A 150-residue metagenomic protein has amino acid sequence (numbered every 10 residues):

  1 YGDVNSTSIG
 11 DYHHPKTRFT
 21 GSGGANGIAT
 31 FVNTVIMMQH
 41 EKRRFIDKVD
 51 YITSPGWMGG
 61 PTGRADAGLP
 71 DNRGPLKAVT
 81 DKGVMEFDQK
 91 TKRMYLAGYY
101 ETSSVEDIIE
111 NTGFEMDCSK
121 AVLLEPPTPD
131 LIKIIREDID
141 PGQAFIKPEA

Functional and structural regions predicted by a protein language model:
Y1-D117: Conserved phosphate- and dinucleotide-binding cores of soluble alpha/beta proteins, encompassing both enzyme active
K120-A150: A conserved C-terminal secondary-structure "cap"
